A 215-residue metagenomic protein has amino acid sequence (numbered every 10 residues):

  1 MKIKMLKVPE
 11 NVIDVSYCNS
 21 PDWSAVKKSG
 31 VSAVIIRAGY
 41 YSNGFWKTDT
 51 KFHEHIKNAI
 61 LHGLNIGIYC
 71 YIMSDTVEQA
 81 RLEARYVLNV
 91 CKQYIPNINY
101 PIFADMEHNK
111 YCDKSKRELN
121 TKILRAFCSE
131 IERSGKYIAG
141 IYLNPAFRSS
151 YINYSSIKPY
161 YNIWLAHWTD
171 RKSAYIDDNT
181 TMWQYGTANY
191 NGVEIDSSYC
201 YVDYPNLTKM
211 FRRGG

Functional and structural regions predicted by a protein language model:
M1-S16, W23-A25, Y154-G215: Functionally critical loop-and-helix segments that line ligand-binding/catalytic clefts of soluble enzyme domains
K2-S29, A33-C128, E132-S134: Substrate-binding cleft of extracellular glycoside hydrolase catalytic domains
C18-P21, S74-D75, A139, L143 (+1 more regions): Short, exposed beta-strand "edge-strand" segments with a Pro/Gly-rich flavor and a Y/T-containing core
N43, D75, R148, K172 (+1 more regions): Flexible, glycine-rich phosphate/dinucleotide-binding loops and adjacent beta-alpha linkers at cofactor/substrate
H55, D75-E78, Y111-C112, G140-S149 (+2 more regions): Noncatalytic linker/hinge segments flanking ATPase motor cores
I56, Y151, Y199: Solvent-exposed, flexible loop/coil residues
G67-Y69, I98, G140, W183 (+1 more regions): Intrinsically disordered, low-complexity segments enriched in small/polar residues
I98-I176: Catalytic domains of cell-wall/extracellular-matrix polysaccharide-remodeling enzymes, centered on de-N-acetylation
